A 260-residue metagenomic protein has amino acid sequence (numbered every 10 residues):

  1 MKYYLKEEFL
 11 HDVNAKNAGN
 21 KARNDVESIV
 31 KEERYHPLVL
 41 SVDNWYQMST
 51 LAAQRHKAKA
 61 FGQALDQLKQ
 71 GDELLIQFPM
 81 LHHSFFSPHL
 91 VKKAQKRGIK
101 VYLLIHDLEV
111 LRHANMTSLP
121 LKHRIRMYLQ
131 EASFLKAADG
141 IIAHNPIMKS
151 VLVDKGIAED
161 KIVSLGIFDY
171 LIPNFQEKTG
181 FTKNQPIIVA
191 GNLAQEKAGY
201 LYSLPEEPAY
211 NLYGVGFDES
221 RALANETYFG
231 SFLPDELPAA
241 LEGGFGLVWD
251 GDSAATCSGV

Functional and structural regions predicted by a protein language model:
M1-H83, R97-K100, L111: N-terminal pre-catalytic "stem/leader" segment of glycosyltransferase-like enzymes
K92-K96, P120-G140: Membrane-proximal helix-turn-helix segments that form the acceptor-binding/catalytic region of lipid-linked
Y102-R126: Acceptor-binding helix/loop patch of EC 2.4 sugar-transfer enzymes, predominantly nucleotide-sugar-dependent
E109, I147-K149, A194: Alpha-helix capping/helix-boundary segments
K136-K161: A short, active-site helix/loop in glycosyltransferases that binds the activated sugar's phosphate group
I147, I167-F168: Carbohydrate-associated surface elements
Y170-D235: Conserved catalytic-core segment of nucleotide-activated headgroup transferases in glycan assembly
D235, G246-V260: Nucleotide-sugar-dependent
